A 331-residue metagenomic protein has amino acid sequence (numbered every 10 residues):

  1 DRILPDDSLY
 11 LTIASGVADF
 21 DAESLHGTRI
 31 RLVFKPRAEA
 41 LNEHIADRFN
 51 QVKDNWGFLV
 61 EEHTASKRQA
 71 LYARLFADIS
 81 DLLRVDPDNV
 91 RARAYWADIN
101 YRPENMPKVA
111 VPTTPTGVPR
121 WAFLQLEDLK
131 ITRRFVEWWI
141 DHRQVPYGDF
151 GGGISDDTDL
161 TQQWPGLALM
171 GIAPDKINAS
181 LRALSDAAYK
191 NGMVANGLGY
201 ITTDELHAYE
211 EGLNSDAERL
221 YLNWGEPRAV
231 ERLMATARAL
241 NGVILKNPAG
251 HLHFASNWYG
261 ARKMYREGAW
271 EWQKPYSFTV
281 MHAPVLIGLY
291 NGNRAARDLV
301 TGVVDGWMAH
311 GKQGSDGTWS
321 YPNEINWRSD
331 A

Functional and structural regions predicted by a protein language model:
R2-S15: Noncatalytic modules at the cell exterior or secretory-pathway interfaces, chiefly beta-strand-rich lectin/adhesion
S8, A18-R31, K35-A331: Glycan-recognition and catalytic cores of secretory/periplasmic carbohydrate-active enzymes
